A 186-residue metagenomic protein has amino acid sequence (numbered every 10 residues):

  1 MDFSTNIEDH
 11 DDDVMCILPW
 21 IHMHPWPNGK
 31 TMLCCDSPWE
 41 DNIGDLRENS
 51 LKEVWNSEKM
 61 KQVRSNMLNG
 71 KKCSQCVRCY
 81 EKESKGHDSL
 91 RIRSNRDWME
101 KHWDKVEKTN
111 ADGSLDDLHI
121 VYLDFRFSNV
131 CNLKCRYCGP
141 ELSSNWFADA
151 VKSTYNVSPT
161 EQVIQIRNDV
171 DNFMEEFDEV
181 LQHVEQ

Functional and structural regions predicted by a protein language model:
D2-E100, H119-Y122: Accessory C-terminal segments flanking Radical SAM cores
I43, E83-Q186: Conserved alpha-helical substructure of the radical SAM core
